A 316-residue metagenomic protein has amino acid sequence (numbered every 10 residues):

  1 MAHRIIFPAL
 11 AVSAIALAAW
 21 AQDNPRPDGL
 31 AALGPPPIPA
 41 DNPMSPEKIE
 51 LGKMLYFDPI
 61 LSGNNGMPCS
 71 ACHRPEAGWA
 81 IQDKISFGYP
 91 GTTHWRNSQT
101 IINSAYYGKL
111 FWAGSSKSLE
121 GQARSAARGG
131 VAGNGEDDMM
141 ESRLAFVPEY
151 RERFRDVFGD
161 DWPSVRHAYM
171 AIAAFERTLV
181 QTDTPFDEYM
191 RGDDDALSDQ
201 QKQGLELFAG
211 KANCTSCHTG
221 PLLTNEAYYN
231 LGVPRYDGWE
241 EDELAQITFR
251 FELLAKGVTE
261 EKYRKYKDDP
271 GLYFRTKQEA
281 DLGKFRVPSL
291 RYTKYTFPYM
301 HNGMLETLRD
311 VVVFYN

Functional and structural regions predicted by a protein language model:
A2-H3, F7, L17-N316: Periplasmic c-type cytochrome electron-transfer domains
